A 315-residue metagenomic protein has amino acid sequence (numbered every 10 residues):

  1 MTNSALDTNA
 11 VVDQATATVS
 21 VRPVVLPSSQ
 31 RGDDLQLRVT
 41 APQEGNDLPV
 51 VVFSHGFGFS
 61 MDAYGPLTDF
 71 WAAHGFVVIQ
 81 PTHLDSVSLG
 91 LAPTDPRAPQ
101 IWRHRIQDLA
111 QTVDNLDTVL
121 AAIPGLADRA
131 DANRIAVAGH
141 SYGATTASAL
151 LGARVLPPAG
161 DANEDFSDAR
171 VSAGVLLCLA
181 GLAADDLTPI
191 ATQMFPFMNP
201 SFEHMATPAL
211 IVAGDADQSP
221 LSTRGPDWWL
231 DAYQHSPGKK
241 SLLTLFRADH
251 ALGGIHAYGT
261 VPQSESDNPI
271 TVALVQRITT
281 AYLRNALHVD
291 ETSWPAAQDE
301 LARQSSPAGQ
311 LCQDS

Functional and structural regions predicted by a protein language model:
T2-N46: N-terminal cap/lid segment of alpha/beta-hydrolase-fold proteins
D47-G56: Short beta-strand element of the alpha/beta-hydrolase
D62, L84-H104, H256-A257: Cap/lid segment of the alpha/beta-hydrolase catalytic domain
D62-D85: Short amphipathic alpha-helix adjacent to the substrate-entry channel of hydrolases
A98-A132: Alpha/beta-hydrolase active-site loop
D117, A144-P158: Short glycine-enriched nucleophile-adjacent loop and the immediately C-terminal alpha-helix near the catalytic center
D161-T244: The feature captures the conserved acid-bearing segment of alpha/beta-hydrolase catalytic domains
R247-H250, I255-S315: Alpha/beta-hydrolase-fold serine-hydrolase catalytic core, especially in secreted/extracellular enzymes
